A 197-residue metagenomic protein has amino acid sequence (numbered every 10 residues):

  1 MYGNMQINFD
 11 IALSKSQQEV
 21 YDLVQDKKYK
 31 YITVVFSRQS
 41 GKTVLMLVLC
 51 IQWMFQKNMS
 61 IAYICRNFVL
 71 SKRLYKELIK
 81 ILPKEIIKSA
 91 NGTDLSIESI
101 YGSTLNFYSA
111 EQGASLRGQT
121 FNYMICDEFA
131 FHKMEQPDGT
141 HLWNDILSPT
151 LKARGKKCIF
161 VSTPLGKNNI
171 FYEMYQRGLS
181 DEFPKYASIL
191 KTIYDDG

Functional and structural regions predicted by a protein language model:
M1-G197: Short, flexible loop motifs at catalytic/binding sites
